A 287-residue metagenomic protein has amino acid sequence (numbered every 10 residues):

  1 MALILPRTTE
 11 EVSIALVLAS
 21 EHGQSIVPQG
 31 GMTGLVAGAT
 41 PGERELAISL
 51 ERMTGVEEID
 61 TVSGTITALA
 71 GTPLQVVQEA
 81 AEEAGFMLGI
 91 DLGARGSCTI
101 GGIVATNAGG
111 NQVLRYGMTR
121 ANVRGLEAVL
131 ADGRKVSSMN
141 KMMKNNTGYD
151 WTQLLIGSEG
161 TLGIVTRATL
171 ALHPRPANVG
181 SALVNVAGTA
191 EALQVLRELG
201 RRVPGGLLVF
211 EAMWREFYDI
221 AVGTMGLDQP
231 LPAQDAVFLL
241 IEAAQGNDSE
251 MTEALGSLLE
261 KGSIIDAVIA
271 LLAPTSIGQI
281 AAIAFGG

Functional and structural regions predicted by a protein language model:
M1-G287: Noncatalytic alpha-helical scaffold of FAD-dependent oxidoreductases
